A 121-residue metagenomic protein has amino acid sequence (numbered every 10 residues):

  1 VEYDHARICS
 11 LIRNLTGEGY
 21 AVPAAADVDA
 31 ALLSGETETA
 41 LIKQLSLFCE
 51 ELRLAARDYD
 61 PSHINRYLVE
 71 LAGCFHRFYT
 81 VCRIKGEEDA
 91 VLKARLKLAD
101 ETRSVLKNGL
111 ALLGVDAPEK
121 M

Functional and structural regions predicted by a protein language model:
V1-M121: Non-catalytic interaction-recognition regions
